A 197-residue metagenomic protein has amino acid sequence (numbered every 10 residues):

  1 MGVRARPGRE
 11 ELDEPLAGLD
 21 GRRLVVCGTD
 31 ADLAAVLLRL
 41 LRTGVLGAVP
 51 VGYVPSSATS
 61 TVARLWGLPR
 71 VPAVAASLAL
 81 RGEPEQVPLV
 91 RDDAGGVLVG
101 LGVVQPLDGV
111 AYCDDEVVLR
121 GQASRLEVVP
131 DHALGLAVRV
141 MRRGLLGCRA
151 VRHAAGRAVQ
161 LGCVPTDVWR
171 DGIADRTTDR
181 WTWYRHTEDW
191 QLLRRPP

Functional and structural regions predicted by a protein language model:
G2-D20, G28-A34, L38-R39, T43-R170: Catalytic core of DAGKc-family lipid kinases
V164-P197: Extended, charged low-complexity segments that frequently continue into or abut oligomerization scaffolds
